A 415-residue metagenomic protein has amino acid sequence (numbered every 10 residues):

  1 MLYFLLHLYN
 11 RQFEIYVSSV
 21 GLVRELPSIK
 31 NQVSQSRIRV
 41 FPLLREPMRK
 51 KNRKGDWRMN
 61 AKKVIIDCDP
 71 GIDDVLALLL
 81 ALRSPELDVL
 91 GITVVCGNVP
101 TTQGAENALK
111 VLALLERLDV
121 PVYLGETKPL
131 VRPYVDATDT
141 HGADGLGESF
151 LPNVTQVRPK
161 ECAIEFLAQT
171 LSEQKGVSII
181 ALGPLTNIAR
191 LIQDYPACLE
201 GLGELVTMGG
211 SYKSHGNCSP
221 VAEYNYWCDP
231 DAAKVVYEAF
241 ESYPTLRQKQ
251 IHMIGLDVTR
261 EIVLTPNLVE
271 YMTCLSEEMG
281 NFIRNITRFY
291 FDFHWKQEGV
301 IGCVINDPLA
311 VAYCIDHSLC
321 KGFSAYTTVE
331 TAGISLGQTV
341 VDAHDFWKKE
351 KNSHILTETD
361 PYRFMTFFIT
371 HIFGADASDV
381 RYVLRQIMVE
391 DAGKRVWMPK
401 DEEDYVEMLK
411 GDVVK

Functional and structural regions predicted by a protein language model:
F4-R11, Q32: Short hydrophobic targeting helices and cationic amphipathic motifs that mediate membrane/organellar targeting
E14-V17: Short hydrophobic alpha-helical segments enriched in small aliphatic residues
L22-V23: Intrinsic, low-complexity polybasic segments
V40-R58: Short, Lys/Arg-enriched N-terminal segments with co-localized hydrophobic residues within the first ~10-30 amino acids
W57-K62, L79-S84, D88, W227-D231 (+1 more regions): Conformational coupling and interaction surfaces
N60-C68, I72-K110, D144, F150-T259: Active-site histidine-anchored catalytic micro-motif
K62-V64, A105-E173, N352-T359, F364 (+3 more regions): Metal-dependent C-N hydrolase catalytic cores
V122, V236, V311: A residue-level signal for conserved active-site and pocket-lining positions in enzyme catalytic cores
